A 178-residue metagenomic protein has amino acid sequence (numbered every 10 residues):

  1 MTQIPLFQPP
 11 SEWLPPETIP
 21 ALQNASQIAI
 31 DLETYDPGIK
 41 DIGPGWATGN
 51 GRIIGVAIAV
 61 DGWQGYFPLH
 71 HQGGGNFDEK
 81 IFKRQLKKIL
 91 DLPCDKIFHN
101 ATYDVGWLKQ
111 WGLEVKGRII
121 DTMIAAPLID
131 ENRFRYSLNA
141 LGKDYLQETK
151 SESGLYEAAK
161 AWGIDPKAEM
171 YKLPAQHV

Functional and structural regions predicted by a protein language model:
M1-K40: N-terminal accessory regions of nucleic-acid-interacting proteins
T2-P9, G51-V178: Active-site-proximal helix-loop-helix substrate-binding element of RNase H-like nuclease domains
E17-I19, W46, R84-K88: Short, flexible, glycine/charge-rich loop motifs used to bind or transfer phosphoryl groups or to couple energy/partner
P44-N50: Short consensus segments that form the blades of beta-propeller domains, in both extracellular/periplasmic
